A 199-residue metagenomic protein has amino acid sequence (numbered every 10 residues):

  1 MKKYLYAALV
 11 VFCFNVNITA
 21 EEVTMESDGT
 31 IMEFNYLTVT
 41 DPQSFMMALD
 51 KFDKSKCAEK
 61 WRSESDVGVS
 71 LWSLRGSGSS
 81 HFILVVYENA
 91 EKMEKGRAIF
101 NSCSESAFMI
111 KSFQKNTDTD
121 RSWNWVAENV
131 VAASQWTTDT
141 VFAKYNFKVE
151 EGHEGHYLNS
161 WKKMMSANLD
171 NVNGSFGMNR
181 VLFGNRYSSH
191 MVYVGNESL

Functional and structural regions predicted by a protein language model:
Y4-F14: Sec-dependent N-terminal signal peptides
T19-L199: Short S/T/G/P-rich N-terminal loop/turn motif that feeds into the first structured element of a domain
